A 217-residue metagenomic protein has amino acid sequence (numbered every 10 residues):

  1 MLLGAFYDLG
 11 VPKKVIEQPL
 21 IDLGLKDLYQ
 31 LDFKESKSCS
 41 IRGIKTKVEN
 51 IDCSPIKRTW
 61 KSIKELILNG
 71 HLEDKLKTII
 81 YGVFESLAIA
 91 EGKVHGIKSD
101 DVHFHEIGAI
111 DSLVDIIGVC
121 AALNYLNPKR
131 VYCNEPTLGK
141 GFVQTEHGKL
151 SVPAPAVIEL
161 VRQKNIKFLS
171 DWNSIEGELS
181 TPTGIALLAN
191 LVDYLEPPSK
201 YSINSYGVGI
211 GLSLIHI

Functional and structural regions predicted by a protein language model:
M1-L2, V102-A121: Glycine/serine-rich anion-binding loops at beta->alpha junctions that coordinate negatively charged ligand groups
L2-K13, G118-L126: Alpha-helical support elements that line or immediately flank enzyme active sites and cofactor-binding pockets
D8-H95, A154-V157, R162-D171, I175-I185 (+1 more regions): Glycine-rich nucleotide/cofactor/substrate-binding loop typically near the N-terminus or early in the first domain
L23, K37, G108-I110, E135-Q144 (+1 more regions): Acidic, glycine-rich active-site loops and adjacent beta-strand->loop/helix elements that engage anionic groups
T46, D111, L188: Divalent metal-coordination and catalytic microenvironments
S99-E106, Y132-E135, S170, I203-S205: General beta-strand structural signal in soluble alpha/beta enzymes
S112-V119, V131-K167: Active-site histidine-anchored catalytic micro-motif
I215-I217: Conserved small/polar residues in nucleotide/adenosyl-binding loops
